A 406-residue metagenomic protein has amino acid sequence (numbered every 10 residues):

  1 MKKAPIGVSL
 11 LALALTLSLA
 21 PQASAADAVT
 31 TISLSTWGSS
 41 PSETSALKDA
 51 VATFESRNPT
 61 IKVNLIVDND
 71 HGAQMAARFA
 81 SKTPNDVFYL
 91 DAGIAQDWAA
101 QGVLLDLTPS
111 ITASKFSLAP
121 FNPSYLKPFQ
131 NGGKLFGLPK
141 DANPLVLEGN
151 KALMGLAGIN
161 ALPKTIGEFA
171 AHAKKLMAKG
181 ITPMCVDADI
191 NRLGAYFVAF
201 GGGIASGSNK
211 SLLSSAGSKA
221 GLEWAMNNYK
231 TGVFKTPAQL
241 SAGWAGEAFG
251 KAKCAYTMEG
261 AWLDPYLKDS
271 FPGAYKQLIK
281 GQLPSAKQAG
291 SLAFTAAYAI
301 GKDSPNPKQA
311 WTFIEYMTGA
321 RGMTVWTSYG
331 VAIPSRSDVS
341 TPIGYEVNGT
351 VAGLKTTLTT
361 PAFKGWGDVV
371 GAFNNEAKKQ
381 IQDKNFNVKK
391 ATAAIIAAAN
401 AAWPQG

Functional and structural regions predicted by a protein language model:
A28-S40, I61-I66, D86-V87, F136 (+1 more regions): Short, well-ordered beta-strand elements
W37, I181, R192, E223-N306: Extracytoplasmic/periplasmic substrate-binding proteins
D49-F121, G155-G158, K164, A248 (+1 more regions): Extracytoplasmic "Venus flytrap"/periplasmic binding protein-like
R78, T108-F121, G202-E223, D269-S291 (+1 more regions): Short, solvent-exposed loop/beta-turn-alpha elements that line the ligand-binding surface or hinge of extracytoplasmic
A92-V146, G155, Y196-V198, G217 (+2 more regions): Hinge/lid segment of periplasmic solute-binding proteins
G155, T356-G406: Conserved C-terminal helix/tail region of periplasmic/extracytoplasmic solute-binding proteins
A173-L176, K210-A238: Glycine-centered hinge/linker elements that transmit conformational signals in sensory and ligand-binding systems
W262-P265, A296-D368: Mature extracytoplasmic/periplasmic domains
